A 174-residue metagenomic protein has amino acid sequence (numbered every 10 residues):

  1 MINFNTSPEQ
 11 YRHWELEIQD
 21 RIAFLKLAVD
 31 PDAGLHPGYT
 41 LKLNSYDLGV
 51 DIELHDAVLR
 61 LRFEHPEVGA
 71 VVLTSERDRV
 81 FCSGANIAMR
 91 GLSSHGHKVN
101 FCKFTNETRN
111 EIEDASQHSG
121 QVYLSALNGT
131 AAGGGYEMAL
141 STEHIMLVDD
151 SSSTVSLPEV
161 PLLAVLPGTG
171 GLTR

Functional and structural regions predicted by a protein language model:
M1-V72: Conserved CoA-thioester-binding segment of acyl-CoA-metabolizing enzymes
P8, H13, D78, G84-I87 (+2 more regions): Generic secondary-structure boundary/loop-capping signal
L25, E53-L54, L73, N86 (+2 more regions): Terminal peptide-recognition signature
D30, E76, D150: Flexible loop residues that form catalytic and substrate-binding hotspots at small-molecule/glycan-binding clefts
D32, A57-L61, D78, E107 (+2 more regions): Rossmann-like short-chain dehydrogenase/reductase
G34-P37, L41, S75-N110, P161-A164: Glycine- (often His-adjacent) and acidic-residue-rich active-site loop that binds/positions the CoA thioester
V72-T74, A126: Residues within well-ordered beta-strands of beta-sheet-rich folds
G96-R174: Conserved catalytic cores of soluble enzyme domains, especially glycine-rich substrate-binding beta-alpha loops
